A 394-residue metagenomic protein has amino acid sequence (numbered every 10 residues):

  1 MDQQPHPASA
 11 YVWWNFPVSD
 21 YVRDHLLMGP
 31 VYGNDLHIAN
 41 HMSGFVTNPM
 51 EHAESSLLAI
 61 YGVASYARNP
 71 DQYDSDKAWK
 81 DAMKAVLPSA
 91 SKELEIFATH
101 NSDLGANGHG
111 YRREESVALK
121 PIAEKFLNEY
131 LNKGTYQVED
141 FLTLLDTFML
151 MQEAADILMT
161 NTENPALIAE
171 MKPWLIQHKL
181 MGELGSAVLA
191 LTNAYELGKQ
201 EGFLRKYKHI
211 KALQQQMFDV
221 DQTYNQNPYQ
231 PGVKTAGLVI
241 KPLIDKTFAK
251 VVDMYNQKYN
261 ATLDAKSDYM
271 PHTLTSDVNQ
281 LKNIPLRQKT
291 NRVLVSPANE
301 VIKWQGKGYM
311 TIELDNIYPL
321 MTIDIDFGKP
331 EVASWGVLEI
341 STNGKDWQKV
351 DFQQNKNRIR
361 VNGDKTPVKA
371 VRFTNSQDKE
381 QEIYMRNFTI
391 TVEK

Functional and structural regions predicted by a protein language model:
M1-A78: Catalytic-core regions of glycoside hydrolase
N15, N48-M50, D315, D364 (+1 more regions): Structured loops at beta-to-helix junctions and adjacent beta-edge loops in soluble globular domains
V31-D35, M310-I312, D324-I325, R360: Generic recognition of flexible, low-complexity loop/linker segments
S43, I323, V371-F373: Non-catalytic interaction/assembly regions
L58-P70, H178-G185, M310, L314: Short, Φ-rich (hydrophobic/aromatic) sequence segments
D74-D268: C-terminal functional modules
I240-K246, M254-L320, D326-G336, E382 (+1 more regions): Disordered, acidic Ser/Thr/Pro-rich linker "stalks" and the adjacent N-terminal cap of the next globular domain
E331-K394: Trp- and acidic/polar-enriched beta-sheet ligand-binding modules for extracellular glycan and matrix recognition
